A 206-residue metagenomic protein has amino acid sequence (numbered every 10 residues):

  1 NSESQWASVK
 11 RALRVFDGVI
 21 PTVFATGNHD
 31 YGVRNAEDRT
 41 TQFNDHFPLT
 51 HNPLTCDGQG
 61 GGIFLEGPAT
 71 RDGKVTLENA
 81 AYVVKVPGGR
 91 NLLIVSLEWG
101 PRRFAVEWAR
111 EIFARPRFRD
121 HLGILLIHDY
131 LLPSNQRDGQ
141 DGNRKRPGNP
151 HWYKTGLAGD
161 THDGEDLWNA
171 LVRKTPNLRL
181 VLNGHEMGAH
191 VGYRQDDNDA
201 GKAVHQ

Functional and structural regions predicted by a protein language model:
N1, G27-N28, H128, G184-H185: Active-site glycine-centered loops adjacent to acidic/histidine catalytic or metal-binding residues that shape
S2, F104-E107, P116-L178: Active-site-proximal segments of metal-dependent phosphoesterases and phosphodiesterases across multiple
S2-W108, R117-F118, V191-Q206: Extended active-site neighborhood of metal-dependent phosphoesterases/phosphodiesterases
D30, L131, G188: Short active-site segment of divalent metal-dependent hydrolases/proteases that encodes the spacing between
G159-Q206: Conserved beta-sheet core of the metallophosphoesterase superfamily
